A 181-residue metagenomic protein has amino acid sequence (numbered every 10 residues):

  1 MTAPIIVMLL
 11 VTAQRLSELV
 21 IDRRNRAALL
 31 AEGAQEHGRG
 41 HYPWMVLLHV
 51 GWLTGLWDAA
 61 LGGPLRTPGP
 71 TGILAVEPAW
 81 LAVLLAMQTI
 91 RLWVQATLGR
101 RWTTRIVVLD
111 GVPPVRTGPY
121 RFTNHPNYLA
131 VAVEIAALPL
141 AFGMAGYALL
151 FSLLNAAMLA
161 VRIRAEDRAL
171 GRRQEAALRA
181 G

Functional and structural regions predicted by a protein language model:
M1-A3: Feature marks short, highly hydrophobic, charge-poor N-terminal signal-anchor/signal peptide-like helices that anchor
I5-L9, H37-M45: Alpha-helical transmembrane segments of integral membrane proteins, especially early/N-terminal helices
M8-R23: N-terminal signal-anchor/start-transfer transmembrane helix
L10-A13, G51-L56, A82-A86, I90: Hydrophobic alpha-helical transmembrane segments of multipass integral membrane proteins, especially permease/channel
L16, A59-G63, R162: Hydrophobic membrane-targeting alpha-helices
V20-H41, P70-G181: Cytosolic-biased juxtamembrane loops and peripheral soluble domains of multi-pass membrane proteins
W44-A60: A generic, lipid-embedded transmembrane alpha helix
A60-I73: Membrane-interface helix termini and inter-helical loops of multi-pass transporters
